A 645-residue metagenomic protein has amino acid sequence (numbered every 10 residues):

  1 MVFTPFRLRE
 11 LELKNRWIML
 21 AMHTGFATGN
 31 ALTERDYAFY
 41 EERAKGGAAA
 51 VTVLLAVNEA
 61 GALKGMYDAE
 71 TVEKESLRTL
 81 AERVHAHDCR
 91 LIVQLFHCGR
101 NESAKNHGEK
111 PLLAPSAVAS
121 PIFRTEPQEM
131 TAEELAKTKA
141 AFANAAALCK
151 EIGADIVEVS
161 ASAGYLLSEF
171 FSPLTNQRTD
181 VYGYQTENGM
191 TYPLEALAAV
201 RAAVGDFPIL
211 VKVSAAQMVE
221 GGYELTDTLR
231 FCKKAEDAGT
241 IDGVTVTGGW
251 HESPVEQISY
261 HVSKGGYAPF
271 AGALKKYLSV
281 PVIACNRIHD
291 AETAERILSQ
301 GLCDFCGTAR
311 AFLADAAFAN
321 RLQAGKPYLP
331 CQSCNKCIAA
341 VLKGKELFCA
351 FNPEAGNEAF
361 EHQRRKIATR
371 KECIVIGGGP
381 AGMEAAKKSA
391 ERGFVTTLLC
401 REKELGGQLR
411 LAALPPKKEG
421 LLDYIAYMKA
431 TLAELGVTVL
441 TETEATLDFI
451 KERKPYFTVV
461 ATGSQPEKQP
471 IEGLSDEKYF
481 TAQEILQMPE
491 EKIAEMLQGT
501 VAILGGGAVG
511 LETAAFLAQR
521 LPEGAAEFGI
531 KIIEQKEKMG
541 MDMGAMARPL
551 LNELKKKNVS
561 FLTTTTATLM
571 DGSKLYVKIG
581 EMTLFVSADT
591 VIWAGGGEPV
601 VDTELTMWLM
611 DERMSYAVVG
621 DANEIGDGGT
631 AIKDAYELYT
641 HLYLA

Functional and structural regions predicted by a protein language model:
M1-I376, P380, E384, K388-E391 (+3 more regions): Flavin-dependent oxidoreductase catalytic cores
L20, Q94, S160-S162, S168 (+22 more regions): Generic beta-strand/beta-sheet core signal
A49, D155, D242, D304 (+3 more regions): Conserved acidic residues
D88-C89, F207, V280, P455 (+2 more regions): A short helix->loop->beta-strand "cap" motif at the edges of active sites that frequently abuts
V244, L274, I297, A309 (+8 more regions): Hydrophobic, well-ordered secondary-structure elements that form the walls of internal hydrophobic environments
I367-L398, L440-K451, A461-K478, Q483-A545 (+3 more regions): Rossmann-like dinucleotide/flavin-binding elements
L398-L435, A515-A567, N623: Rossmann-like dinucleotide-binding cores of NAD(P)H-dependent redox enzymes
